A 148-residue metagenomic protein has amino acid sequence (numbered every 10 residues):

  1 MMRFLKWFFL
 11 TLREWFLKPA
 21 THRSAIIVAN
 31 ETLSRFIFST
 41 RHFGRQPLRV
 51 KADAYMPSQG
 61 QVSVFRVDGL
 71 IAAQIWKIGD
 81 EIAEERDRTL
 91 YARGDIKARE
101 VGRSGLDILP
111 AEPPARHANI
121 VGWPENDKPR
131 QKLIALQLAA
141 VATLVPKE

Functional and structural regions predicted by a protein language model:
M2-E31, R41-L48, A52-E148: Conserved NAD+-utilizing ADP-ribose enzyme module
